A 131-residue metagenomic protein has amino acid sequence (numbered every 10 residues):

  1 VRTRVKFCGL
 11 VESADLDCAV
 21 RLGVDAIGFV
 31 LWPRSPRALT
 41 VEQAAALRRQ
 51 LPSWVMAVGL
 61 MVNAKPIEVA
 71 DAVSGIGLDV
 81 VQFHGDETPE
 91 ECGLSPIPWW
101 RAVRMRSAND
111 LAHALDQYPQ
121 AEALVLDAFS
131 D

Functional and structural regions predicted by a protein language model:
V1-D131: Conserved N-terminal beta1-alpha1 strand-loop-helix module at the mouth
